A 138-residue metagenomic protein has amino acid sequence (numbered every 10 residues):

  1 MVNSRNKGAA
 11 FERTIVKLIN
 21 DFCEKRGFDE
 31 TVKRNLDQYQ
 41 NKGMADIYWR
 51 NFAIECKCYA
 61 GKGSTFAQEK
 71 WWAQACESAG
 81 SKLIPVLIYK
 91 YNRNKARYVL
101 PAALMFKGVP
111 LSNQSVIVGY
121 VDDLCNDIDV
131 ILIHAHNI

Functional and structural regions predicted by a protein language model:
M1-I138: Catalytic phosphate/metal-binding cores of nucleic-acid and nucleotide-processing enzymes, i.e., regions that mediate
